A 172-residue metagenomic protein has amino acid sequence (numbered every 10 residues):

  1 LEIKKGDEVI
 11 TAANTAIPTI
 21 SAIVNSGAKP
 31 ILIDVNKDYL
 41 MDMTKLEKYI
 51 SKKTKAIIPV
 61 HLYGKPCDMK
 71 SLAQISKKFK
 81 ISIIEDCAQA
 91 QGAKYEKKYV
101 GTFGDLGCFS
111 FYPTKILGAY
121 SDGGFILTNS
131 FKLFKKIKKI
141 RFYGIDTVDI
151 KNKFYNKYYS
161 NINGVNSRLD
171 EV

Functional and structural regions predicted by a protein language model:
E2-C87, K94: PLP-dependent aminotransferase-like
P59, G101-T102: Alpha-helical interaction segments
A90-E96, F103-V172: Active-site region of PLP-dependent enzymes
